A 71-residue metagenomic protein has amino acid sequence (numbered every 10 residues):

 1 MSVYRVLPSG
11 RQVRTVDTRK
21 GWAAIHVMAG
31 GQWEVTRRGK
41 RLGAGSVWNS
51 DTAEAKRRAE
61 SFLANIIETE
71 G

Functional and structural regions predicted by a protein language model:
M1-E34: Short N-terminal "domain-start" leader segments that mark the transition from disordered tails or signal peptides into
M1-V3, A64-G71: Short intrinsically disordered terminal tails
V16, A29, W48-S50, A64: Intrinsic-disorder/low-complexity regions
D17-K20, R38, E54, E68-G71: Serine/threonine-rich, low-complexity intrinsically disordered segments
R38-E54: A short, exposed loop/beta-hairpin motif centered on an aromatic-Gly-Thr core
E60-S61: Short, compact, well-ordered microdomains
